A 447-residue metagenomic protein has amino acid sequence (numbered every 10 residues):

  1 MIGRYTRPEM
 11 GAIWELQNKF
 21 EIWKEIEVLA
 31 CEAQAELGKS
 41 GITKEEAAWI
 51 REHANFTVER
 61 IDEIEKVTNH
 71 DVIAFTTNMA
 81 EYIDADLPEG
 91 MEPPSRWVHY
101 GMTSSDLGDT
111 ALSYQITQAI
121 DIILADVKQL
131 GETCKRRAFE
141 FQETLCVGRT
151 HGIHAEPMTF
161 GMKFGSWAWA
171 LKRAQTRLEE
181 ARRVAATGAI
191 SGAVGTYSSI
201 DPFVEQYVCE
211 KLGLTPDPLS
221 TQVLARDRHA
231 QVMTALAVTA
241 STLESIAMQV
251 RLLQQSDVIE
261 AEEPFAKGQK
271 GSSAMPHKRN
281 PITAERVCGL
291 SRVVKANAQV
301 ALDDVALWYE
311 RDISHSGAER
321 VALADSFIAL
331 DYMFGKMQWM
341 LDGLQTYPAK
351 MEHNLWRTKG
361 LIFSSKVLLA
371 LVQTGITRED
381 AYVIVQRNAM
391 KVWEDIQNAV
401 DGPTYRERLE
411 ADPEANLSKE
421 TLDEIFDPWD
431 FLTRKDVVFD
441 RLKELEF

Functional and structural regions predicted by a protein language model:
M1-S191, Y197, P202-Y207, P216 (+5 more regions): A helix-coil-helix interface module used to build multimeric assemblies and to scaffold catalytic/cofactor sites
G11-E15, R60-D62, Q269-G289, R311-D325 (+4 more regions): Short beta-alpha connecting loops at secondary-structure transitions that line or flank enzyme active sites
A30-A33, I123, V127-L130, C134-R137 (+14 more regions): Amphipathic alpha-helices that form helix-helix packing interfaces
E32-A33, Q115-V127, L236-S245, V250 (+1 more regions): Alpha-helical support elements that line or immediately flank enzyme active sites and cofactor-binding pockets
S104, T196-Y197, E205, C209-K211 (+4 more regions): A structural signal for small-residue-enriched, beta-sheet-centric alpha/beta enzyme cores and oligomeric scaffold folds
F139-G161, E260-S272, H277-K278, Y309-A318 (+1 more regions): Glycine-rich cofactor-pocket loops
E205-A298: Acidic, glycine-rich loop-and-beta core segments that form the ion-binding/anion-interacting portion of active sites
V293-I376, I384: Long, amphipathic alpha-helical stalk/connector segments used for oligomerization, subunit docking, or mechanical
